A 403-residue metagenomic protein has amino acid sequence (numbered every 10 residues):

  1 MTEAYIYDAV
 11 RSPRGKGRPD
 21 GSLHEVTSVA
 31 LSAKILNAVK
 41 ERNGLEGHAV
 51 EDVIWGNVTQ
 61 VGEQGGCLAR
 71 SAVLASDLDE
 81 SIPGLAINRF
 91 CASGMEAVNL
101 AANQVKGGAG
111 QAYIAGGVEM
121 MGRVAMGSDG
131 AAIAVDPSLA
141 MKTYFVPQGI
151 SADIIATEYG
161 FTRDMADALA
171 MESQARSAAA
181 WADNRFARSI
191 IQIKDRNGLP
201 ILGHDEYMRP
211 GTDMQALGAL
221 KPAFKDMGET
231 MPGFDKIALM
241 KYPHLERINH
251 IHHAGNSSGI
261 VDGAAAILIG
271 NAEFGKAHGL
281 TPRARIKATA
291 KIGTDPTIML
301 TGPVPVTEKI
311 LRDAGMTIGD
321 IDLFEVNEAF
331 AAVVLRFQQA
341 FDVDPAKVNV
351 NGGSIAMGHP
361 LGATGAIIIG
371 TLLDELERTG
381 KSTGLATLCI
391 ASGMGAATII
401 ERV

Functional and structural regions predicted by a protein language model:
M1-G17: N-terminal amphipathic/basic leader segments beginning at the initiator methionine
V10-P13, H24-K34, R42, A168-A272 (+3 more regions): N-terminal extracellular/periplasmic Venus flytrap/periplasmic-binding protein-like
S12, K16-P19, A102-Y159, D226-E229: Glycine-rich loop/linker segments at domain edges
R14-N37, E41, T59-G62, L85-N99 (+11 more regions): Active-site pocket-shaping loop/turn-to-helix segments
S22-A134, I190-H204, T297, I318-A340: Conserved beta-ketoacyl condensing-enzyme motif
N57-Q111, T143-I150, G218-G259, A340-I367 (+2 more regions): Conserved catalytic cysteine-centered active-site region of acyl-thioester-dependent Claisen-condensing enzymes
I87-V118, A156-F186, A266-E273, P360-K381 (+1 more regions): Active-site-proximal alpha-helical scaffold in enzymes
